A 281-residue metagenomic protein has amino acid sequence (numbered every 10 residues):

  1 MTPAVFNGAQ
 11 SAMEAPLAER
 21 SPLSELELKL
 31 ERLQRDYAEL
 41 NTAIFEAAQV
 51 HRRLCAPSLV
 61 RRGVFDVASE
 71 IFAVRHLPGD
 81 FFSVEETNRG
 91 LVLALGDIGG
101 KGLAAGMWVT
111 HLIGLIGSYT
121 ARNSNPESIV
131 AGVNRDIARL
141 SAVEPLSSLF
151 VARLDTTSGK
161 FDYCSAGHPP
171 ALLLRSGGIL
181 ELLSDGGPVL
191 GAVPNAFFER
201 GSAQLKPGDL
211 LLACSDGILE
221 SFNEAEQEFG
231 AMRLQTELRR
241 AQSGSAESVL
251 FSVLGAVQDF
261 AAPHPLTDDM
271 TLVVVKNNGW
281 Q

Functional and structural regions predicted by a protein language model:
M1-S11, G208, G244-T267, L272-V273: Non-catalytic regulatory/interaction regions at protein termini and inter-domain linkers
M1-Y37: Short, low-complexity N-terminal regulatory "tails/caps" that precede and couple sensory modules
P22-L212, H264-Q281: … and, occasionally, acidic/histidine-rich disordered N-termini of signaling adaptors
P126-A138, L234, A246-Q258: Short, well-structured alpha-helical segments that form the helix of a local strand-helix-strand
L173-S176, F222-E228: Cytochrome P450 core scaffold surrounding the K-helix E-X-X-R motif and the conserved "meander" helix-loop region
E228-Q242: Divalent-cation-assisted or electrostatically stabilized phosphate/pyrophosphate-binding catalytic cores
